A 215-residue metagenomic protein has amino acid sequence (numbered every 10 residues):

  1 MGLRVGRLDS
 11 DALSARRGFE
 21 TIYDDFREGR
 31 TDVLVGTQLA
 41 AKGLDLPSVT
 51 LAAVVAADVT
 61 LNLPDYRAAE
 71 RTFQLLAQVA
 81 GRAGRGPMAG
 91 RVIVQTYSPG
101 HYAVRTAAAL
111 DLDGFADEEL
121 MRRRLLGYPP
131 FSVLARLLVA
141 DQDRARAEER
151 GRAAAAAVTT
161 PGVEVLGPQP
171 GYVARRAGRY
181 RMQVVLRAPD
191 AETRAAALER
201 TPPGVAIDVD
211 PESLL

Functional and structural regions predicted by a protein language model:
G2-D9, A15-L63, Q78-L215: Accessory helical-bundle/CTD segments and flexible terminal tails appended to RecA-like ATPase motors
Y66-F73: Short, conserved loop/turn and helix-capping segments at secondary-structure boundaries that abut family-defining
